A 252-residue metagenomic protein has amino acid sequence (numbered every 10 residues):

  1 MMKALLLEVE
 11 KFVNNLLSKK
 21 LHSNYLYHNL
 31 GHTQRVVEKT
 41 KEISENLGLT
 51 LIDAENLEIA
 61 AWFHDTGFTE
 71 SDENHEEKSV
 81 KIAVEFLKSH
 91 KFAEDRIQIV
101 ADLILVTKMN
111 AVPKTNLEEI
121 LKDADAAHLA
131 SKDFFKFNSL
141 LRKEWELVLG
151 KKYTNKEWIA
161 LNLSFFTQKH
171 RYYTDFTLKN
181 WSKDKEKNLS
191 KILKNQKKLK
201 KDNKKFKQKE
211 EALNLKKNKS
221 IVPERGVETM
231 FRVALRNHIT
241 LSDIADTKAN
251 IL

Functional and structural regions predicted by a protein language model:
M2-K19, I221: Short alpha-helical hairpin
A4, L21-L51, F63, F92 (+1 more regions): Divalent metal-dependent phosphate-bond-processing catalytic cores, especially two-metal-ion Mg2+/Mn2+ enzymes that act
N14, S18, V37-K41, V84: Amphipathic, well-packed alpha-helical segments that form the structural scaffold of globular domains
Q34, R232, R236-I239, D243: Generic structural signal for well-ordered, non-transmembrane alpha-helical segments in soluble/cytosolic regions
V36, I52-E70, H75, S79 (+1 more regions): His-Asp-centered metal-binding catalytic motifs of divalent-metal-dependent phosphohydrolases/nucleases
E76, V84-N110, N116: Glycine- and acidic-residue-rich phosphate-binding/metal-coordinating active-site segment common to enzymes that handle
K216-R236: Short, charged/polar, low-complexity loop and linker segments that flank or interrupt alpha-helical bundles
T240-L252: Alpha-helical transmembrane segments and their immediate juxtamembrane boundary regions in integral membrane proteins
